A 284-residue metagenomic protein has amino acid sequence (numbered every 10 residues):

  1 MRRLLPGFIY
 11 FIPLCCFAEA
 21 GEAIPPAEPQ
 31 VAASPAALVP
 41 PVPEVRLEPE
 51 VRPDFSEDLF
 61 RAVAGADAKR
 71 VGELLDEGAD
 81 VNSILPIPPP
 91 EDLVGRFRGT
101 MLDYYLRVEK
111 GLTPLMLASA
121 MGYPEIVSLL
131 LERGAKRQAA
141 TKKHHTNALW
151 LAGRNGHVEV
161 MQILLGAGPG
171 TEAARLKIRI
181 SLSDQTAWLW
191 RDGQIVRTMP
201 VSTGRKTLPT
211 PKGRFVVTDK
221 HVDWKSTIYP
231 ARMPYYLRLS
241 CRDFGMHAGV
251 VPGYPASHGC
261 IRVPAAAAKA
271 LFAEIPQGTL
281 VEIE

Functional and structural regions predicted by a protein language model:
A18-P53, D76, L85-I87, R96: Compositionally biased, proline/threonine/alanine/serine-rich low-complexity intrinsically disordered stretches
V51-R61, L75, I84-P114, A140-N147: Ankyrin-repeat boundary/"N-cap" motif
G72-V81, P88, M101, S128-K136 (+1 more regions): Ankyrin repeat domain, specifically the short helix-to-loop turn at the C-terminus of the second helix of each repeat
W150-R154, Q162-T207: Cell wall/extracellular polymer interaction/catalysis modules
P169-A174, P209-K212, H221-E284: Exported/periplasmic cell-wall-interacting domains
